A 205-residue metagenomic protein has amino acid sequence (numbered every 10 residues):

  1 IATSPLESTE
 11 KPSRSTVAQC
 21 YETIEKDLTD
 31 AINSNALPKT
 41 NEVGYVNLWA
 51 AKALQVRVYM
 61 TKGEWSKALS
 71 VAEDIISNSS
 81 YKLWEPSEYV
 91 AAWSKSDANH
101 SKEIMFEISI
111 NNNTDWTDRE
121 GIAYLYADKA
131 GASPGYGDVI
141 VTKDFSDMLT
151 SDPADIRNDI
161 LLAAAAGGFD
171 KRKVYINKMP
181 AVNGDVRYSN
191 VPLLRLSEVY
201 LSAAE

Functional and structural regions predicted by a protein language model:
I1-S197: Structured, solvent-exposed acidic/aromatic patches
